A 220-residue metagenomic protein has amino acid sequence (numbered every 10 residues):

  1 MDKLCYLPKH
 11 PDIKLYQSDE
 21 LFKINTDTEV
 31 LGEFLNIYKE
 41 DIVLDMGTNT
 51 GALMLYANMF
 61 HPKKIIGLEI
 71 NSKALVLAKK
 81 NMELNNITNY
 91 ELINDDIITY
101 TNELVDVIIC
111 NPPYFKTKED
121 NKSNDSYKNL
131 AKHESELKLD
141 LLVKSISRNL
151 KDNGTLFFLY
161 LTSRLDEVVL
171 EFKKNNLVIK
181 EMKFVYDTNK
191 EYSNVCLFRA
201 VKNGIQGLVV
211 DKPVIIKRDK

Functional and structural regions predicted by a protein language model:
D2-I42, T48-M59, C196-R199, N203 (+1 more regions): SAM-dependent Rossmann-like transferase core, predominantly class I methyltransferases with a strong bias toward
K14-Y16, E20, E136-S193: Conserved Class I SAM-dependent methyltransferase catalytic core
F22, T26, T48, I65 (+3 more regions): Residues at secondary-structure transition points
T26-E33, V76, D95, L137-K144 (+2 more regions): Short, contiguous clusters of charged residues that form electrostatic/catalytic patches at enzyme active sites, used
V30, V76, K80-I87, S126 (+2 more regions): SAM-dependent transferase fold signal centered on methyltransferase-like domains, encompassing both Class I
E33-N121: Conserved SAM/SAH cofactor-binding pocket of Class I
P112-L141: Mobile active-site "lid"/loop adjacent to the S-adenosyl-L-methionine
N175-D219: Class I S-adenosyl-L-methionine
